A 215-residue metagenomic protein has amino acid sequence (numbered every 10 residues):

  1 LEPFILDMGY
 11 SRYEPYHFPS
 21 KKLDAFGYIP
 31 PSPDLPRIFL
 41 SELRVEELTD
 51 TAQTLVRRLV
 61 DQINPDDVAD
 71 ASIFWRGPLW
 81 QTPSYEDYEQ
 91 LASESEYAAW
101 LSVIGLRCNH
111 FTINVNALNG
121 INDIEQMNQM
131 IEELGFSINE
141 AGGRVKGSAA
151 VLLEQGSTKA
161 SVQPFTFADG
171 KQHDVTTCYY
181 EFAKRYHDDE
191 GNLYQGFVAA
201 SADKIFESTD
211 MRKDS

Functional and structural regions predicted by a protein language model:
L1-E2, D7, S11-S215: Extended, well-ordered protein cores
